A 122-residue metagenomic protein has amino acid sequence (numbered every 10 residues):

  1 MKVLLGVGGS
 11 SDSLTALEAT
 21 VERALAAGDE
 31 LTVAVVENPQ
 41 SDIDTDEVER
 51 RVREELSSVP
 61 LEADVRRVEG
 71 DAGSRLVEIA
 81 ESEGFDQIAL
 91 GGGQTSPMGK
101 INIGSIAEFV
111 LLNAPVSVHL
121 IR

Functional and structural regions predicted by a protein language model:
M1-I43: Small/aliphatic-rich secondary-structure junction motif
L17, D42-R53, G104: Short, surface-exposed alpha-helical segments at coil->helix boundaries
E22-L25, E81, L111-L112: Solvent-exposed polar/charged
A24, V52-L56, A80: Conserved hydrophobic residues forming the short capping helix/wall of the S-adenosyl-L-methionine
T32-A34, D64-V68, H119: General small-molecule cofactor/ligand-binding pocket signal
S58-L90, T95-M98: Structural beta-alpha unit
Q87-R122: Gly/Ser-rich helix-loop-strand patches that form or flank binding pockets for ribonucleotide-derived cofactors
